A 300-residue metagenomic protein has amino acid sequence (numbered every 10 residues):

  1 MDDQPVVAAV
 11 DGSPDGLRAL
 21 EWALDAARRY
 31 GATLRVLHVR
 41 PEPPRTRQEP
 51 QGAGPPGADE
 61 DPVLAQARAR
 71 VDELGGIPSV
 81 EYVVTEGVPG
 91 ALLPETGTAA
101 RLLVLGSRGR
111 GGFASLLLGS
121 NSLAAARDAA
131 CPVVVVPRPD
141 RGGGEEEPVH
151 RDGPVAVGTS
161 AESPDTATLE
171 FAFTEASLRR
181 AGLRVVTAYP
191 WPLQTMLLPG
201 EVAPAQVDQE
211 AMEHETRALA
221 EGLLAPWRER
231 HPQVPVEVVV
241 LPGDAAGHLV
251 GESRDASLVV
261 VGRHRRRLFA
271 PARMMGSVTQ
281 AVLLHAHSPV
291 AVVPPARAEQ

Functional and structural regions predicted by a protein language model:
M1-D2, D15, D72-L103, R110 (+2 more regions): Structural beta-alpha unit
M1-P5, Q51, G142-R151, L198-A203 (+6 more regions): Actinobacteria-biased recognition of intrinsically disordered, low-complexity terminal regions
M1-P50, R151-Q206, R228, V236 (+1 more regions): Small/aliphatic-rich secondary-structure junction motif
R35-L37, E81-T85, V134, R184-V186 (+2 more regions): General small-molecule cofactor/ligand-binding pocket signal
A53-P62, A205-T216: A short acidic, glycine-rich active-site loop that binds or catalyzes chemistry on phosphate/adenosine moieties
L105-A124, D128, D152, L258-L284: Glycine-rich, Arg-bearing micro-motifs that act as flexible, cationic patches
G106-S107, V133-P139, V290-P294: Short beta-strand elements of ligand-binding domains
H214, E237-G251, D255-Q300: Protein-protein interaction modules outside structured cores
